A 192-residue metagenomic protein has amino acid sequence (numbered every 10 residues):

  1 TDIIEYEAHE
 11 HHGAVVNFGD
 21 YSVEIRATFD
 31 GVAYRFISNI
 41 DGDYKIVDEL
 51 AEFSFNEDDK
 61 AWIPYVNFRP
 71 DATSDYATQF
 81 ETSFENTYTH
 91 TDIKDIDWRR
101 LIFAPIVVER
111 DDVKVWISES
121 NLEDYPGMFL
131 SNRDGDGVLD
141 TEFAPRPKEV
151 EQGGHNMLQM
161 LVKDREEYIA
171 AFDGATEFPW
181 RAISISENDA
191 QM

Functional and structural regions predicted by a protein language model:
T1-M192: N-terminal accessory beta-strand-rich subdomains and adjacent acidic, glycine-rich linkers that precede catalytic cores
